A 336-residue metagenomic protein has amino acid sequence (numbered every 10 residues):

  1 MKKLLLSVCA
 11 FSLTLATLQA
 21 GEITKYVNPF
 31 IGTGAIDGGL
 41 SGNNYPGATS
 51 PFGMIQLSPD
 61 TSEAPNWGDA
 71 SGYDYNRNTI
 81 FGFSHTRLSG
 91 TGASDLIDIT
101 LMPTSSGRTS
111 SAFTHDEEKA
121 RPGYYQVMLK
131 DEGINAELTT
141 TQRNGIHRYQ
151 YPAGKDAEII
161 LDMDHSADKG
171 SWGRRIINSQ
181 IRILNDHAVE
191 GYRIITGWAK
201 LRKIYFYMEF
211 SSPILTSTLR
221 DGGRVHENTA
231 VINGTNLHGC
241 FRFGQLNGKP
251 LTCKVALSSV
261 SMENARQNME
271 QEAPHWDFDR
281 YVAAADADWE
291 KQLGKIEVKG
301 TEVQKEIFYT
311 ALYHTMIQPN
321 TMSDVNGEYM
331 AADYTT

Functional and structural regions predicted by a protein language model:
M1-G21: Bacterial Sec-dependent N-terminal signal peptides
G21-T336: Accessory carbohydrate-recognition regions in carbohydrate-active enzymes
